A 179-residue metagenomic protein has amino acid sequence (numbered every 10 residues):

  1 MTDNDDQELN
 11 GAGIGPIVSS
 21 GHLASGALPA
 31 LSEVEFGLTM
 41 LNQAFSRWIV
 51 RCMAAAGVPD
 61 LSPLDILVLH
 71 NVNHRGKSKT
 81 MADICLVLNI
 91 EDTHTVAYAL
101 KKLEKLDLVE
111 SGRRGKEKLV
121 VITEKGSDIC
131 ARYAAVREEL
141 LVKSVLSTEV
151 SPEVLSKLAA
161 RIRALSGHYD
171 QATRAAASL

Functional and structural regions predicted by a protein language model:
M1-A27, V150-L179: C-terminal regulatory/oligomerization modules of transcriptional regulators
M1-P59: N-terminal leader segment of winged-helix/HTH proteins
G37, L67-H70, D128: Pre-recognition alpha-helix immediately N-terminal to the DNA-recognition helix within helix-turn-helix or winged-helix
N42, G76, C130, I162 (+1 more regions): A structural signal for well-ordered alpha-helices, especially hydrophobic packing surfaces of coiled-coils
V50-E91: N-terminal helix-turn-helix DNA-binding core of bacterial DNA-binding proteins
L69, I84, A99-L106: Basic amphipathic alpha-helical segments that dock to polyanions
I90-K102: Short amphipathic alpha-helical interaction segments
K101-S156: Charged, amphipathic alpha-helical coiled-coil/dimerization segments
